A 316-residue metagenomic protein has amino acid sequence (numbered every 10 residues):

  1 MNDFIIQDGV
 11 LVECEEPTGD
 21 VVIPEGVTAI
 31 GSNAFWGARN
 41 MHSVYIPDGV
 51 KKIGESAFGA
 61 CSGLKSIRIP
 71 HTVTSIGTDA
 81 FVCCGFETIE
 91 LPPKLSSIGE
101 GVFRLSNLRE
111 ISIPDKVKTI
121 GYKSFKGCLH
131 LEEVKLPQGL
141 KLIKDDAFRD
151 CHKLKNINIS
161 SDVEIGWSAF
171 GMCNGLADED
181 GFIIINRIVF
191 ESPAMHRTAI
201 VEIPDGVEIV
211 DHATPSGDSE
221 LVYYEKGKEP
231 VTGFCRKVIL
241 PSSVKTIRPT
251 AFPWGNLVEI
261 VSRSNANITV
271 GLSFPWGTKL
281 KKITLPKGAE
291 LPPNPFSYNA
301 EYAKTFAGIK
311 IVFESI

Functional and structural regions predicted by a protein language model:
M1-N2, A34-G37, T214-S216, F252-P253 (+1 more regions): Surface-exposed repetitive/solenoidal architectures
M1-Q7, E15-A29, R39-K52, S62-S75 (+10 more regions): Structural signature of tandem-repeat unit edges
L11: Active-site-proximal loop->helix
S32-A34, G54-G59, G77-A80, G99-V102 (+6 more regions): Consensus positions within tandem repeat domains that build extended binding/scaffold surfaces
P249, P293-N294: Alpha-helical elements of the RecA-like P-loop NTPase motor core of helicases
S273-W276, F296-N299: A structural signal for leucine-rich repeat
